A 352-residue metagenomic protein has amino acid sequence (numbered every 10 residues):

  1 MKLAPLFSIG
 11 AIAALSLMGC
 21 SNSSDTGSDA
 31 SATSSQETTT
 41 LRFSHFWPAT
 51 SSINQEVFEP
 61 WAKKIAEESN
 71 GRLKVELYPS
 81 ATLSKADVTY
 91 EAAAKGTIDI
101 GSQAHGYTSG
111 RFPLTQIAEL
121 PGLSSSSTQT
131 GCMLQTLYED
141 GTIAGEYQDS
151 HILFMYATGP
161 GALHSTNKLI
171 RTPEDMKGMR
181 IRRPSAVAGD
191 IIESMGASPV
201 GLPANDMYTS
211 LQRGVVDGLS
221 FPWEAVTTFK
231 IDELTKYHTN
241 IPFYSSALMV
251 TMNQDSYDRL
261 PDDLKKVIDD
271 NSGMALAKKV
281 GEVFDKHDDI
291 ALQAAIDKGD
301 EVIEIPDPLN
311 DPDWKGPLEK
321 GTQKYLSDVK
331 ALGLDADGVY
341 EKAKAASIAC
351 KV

Functional and structural regions predicted by a protein language model:
M1-F7: Bacterial N-terminal signal peptides that target proteins for export
P5, S21-S127, G145-V352: N-terminal secretory/targeting leader peptides
S8-A14: Hydrophobic helical h-region of N-terminal Sec-dependent signal peptides in bacterial secretory/periplasmic proteins
S16-G19: C-terminal motif of bacterial Sec signal peptides marking the signal peptidase cleavage site
S125-A144: A gly/proline- and charged-residue-enriched helix-loop-helix capping module
